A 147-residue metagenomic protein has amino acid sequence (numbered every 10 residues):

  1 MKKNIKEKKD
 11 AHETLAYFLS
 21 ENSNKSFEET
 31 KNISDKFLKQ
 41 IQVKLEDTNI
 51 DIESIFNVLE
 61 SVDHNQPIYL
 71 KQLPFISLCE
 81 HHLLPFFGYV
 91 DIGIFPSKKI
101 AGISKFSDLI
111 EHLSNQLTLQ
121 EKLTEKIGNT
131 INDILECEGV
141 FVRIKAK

Functional and structural regions predicted by a protein language model:
M1-K147: A domain-level signal for the structural core that forms small-molecule/cofactor-binding pockets and catalytic centers
